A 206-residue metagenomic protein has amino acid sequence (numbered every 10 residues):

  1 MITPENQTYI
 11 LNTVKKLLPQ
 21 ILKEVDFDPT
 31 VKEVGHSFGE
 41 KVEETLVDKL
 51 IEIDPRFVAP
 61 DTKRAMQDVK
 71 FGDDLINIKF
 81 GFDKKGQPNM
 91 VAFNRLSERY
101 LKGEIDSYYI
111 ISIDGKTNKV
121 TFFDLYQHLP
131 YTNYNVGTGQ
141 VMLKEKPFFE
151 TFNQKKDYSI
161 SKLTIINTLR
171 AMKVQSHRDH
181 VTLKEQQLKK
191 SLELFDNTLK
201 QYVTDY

Functional and structural regions predicted by a protein language model:
M1-D74, F80-Y206: Nucleic-acid endonuclease domains
